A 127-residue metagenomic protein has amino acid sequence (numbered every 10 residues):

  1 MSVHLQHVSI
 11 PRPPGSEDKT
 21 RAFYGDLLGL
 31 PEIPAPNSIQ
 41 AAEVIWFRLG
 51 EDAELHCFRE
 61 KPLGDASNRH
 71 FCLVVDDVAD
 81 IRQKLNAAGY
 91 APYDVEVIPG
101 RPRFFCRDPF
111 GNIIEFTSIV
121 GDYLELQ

Functional and structural regions predicted by a protein language model:
M1-R21, R69-F71, D122-Q127: N-terminal beta-strand motif that seeds the catalytic metal site of vicinal oxygen chelate
M1-V3, A88-Q127: Vicinal oxygen chelate
I10-D52: Core segments of cupin and vicinal oxygen chelate
D18-A22, D26, A79-A87, A91: Replace "anionic and nucleotidyl ligands
I39-E43, D65-S67, I98-P102: Short acidic/glycine-enriched loop/turn segments that link adjacent beta-strands
L55-F58, E115: Conserved beta-strand in the GNAT
S67-L85: Mid-chain, well-packed structural core segment of small domains
